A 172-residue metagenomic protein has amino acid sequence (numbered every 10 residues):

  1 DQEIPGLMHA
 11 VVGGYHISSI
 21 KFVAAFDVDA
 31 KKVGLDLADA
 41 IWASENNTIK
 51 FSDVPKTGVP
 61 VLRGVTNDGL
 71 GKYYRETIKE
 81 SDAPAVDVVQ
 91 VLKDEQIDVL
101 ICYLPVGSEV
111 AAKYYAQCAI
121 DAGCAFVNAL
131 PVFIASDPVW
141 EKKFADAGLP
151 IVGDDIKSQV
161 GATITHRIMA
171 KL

Functional and structural regions predicted by a protein language model:
D1, V152-L172: Conserved anion/nucleotide-ligand pocket segment
D1-Y115, D121: N-terminal glycine-/serine-/threonine-rich beta1-alpha1-beta2 phosphate-ribose binding loop of Rossmann-like
V28, A129-P131, D155-I156: Active-site-proximal beta-strand/loop segments in catalytic clefts of secreted hydrolases
K32, S136, R167-A170: Short, surface-exposed patches at the edges or C-terminal ends of soluble domains, predominantly
W42, F144-A147, A170-L172: Short, hinge-like loop/turn segments at secondary-structure boundaries
D82, V86, I134, T163: Electropositive phosphate-/nucleotide-binding environments in soluble metabolic enzymes
D98, A125, P150: Residue-level detector of anion-binding/catalytic polar loops
P105-D121, A129-P150: Rossmann-fold NAD(P)-binding glycine/threonine-rich loop
